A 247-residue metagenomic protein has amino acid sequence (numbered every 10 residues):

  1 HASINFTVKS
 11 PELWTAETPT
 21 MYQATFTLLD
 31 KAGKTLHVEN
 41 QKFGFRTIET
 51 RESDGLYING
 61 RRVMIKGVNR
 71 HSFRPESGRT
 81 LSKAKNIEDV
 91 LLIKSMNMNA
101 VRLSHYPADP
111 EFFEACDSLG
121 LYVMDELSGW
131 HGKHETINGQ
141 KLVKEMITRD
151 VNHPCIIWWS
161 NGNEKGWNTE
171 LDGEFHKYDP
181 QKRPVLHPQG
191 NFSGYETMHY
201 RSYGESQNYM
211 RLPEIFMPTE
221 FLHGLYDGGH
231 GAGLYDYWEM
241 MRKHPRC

Functional and structural regions predicted by a protein language model:
H1-P107, A115-V123, K141-E145, N152-W158 (+3 more regions): Secreted/periplasmic carbohydrate-active enzymes, especially glycoside hydrolases
V90-L92, A100-C247: Substrate-binding/catalytic cleft of secreted carbohydrate-active enzymes, primarily glycoside hydrolases
